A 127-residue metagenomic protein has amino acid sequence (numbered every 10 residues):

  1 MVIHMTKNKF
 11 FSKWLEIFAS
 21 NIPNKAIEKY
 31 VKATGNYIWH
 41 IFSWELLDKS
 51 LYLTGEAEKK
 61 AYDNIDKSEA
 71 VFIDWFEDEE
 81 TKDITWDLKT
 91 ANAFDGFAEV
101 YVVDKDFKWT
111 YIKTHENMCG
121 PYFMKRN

Functional and structural regions predicted by a protein language model:
M1-N127: Structured alpha/beta or helical-core interaction and ligand-binding surfaces enriched in interleaved
